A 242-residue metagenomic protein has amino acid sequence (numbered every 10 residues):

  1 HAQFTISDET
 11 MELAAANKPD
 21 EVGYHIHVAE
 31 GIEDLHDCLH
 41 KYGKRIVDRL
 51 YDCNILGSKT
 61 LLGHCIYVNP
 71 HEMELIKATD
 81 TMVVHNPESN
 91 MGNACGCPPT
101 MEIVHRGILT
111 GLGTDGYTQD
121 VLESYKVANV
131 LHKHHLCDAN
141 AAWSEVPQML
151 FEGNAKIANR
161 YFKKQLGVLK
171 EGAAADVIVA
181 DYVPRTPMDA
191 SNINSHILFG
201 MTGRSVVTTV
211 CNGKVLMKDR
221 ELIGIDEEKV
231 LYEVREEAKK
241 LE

Functional and structural regions predicted by a protein language model:
H1-M82, N93-T110: Histidine/acidic residue-rich metal-binding segments in metalloenzymes
T5, E9, K41, R45 (+10 more regions): Conserved active-site and cofactor/substrate-binding residues in soluble primary-metabolism enzymes
E30, P87-G92, D115-Y117: Short, acidic/turn-prone active-site loops that include or flank metal/cofactor- and phosphate-binding residues
L35-C38, E72, E123, P184 (+1 more regions): Short, function-defining helix-loop hinge/capping sites that tune catalysis or transport
H36-D37, G96, L122-Y125, N159 (+1 more regions): Short, well-ordered secondary-structure micro-motifs
D52-K59, M101-P184, L198-T202: His/Asp/Glu-enriched, well-ordered alpha-helical/loop segment that forms or immediately abuts the divalent-metal
L61-L62, P87-M91, I157: Short, flexible loop segments at the rims of nucleotide/cofactor-binding pockets, characterized by
L150-E242: Active-site microenvironment of metallo-dependent hydrolases
